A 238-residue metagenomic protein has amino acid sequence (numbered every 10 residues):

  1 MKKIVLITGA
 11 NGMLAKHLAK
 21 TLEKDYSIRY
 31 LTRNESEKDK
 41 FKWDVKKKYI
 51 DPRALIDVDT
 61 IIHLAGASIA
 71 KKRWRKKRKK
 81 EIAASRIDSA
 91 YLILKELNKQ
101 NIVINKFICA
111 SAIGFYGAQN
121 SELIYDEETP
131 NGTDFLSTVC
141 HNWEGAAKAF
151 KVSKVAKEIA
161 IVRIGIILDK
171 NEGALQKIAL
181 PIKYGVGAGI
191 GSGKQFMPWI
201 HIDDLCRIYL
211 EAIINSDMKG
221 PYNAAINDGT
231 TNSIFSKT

Functional and structural regions predicted by a protein language model:
I4-K24: N-terminal Rossmann NAD(P)H-binding glycine-rich loop of SDR-like oxidoreductase domains
E37, K42-L92: NAD(P)H-binding glycine-rich loop region in Rossmannoid oxidoreductase-like domains and their noncatalytic homologs
I61, I202-L205, Y209, A224 (+1 more regions): Non-catalytic, hydrophobic alpha-helical segments
A84, N120-I161: Catalytic helix-loop patch of NAD(P)-dependent Rossmann-fold dehydrogenases
Y91-D134: Conserved Rossmann-fold NAD(P)-dependent oxidoreductase catalytic core, especially the SDR/UDP-sugar
H141, K148-S153, E158-I161, G165-F196: NAD(P)-dependent short-chain dehydrogenase/reductase
P198-D204, S216: A conserved structural motif in NAD(P)-dependent oxidoreductases
N215-T238: Mid/C-terminal beta-alpha module of Rossmann-like enzyme folds, strongest in SDR-family dehydrogenases/epimerases
